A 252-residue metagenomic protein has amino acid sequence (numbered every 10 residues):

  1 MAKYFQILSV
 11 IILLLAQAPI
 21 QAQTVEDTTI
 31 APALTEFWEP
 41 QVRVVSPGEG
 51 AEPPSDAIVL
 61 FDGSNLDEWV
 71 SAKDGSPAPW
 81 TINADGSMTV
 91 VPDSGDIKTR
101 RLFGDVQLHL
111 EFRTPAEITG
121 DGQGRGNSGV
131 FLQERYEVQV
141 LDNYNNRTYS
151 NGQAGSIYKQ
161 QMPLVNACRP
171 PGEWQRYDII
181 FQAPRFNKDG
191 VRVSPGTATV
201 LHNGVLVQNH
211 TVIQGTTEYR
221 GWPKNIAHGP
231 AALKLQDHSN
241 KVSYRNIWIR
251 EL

Functional and structural regions predicted by a protein language model:
M1-L8: Bacterial N-terminal signal peptides that target proteins for export
F5, P19-Q21: Compositionally biased non-globular segments, especially hydrophobic aliphatic-rich helices of signal peptides
L8-A16: Bacterial N-terminal signal peptides
A22-L252: Carbohydrate-interacting regions of secretory-pathway proteins
